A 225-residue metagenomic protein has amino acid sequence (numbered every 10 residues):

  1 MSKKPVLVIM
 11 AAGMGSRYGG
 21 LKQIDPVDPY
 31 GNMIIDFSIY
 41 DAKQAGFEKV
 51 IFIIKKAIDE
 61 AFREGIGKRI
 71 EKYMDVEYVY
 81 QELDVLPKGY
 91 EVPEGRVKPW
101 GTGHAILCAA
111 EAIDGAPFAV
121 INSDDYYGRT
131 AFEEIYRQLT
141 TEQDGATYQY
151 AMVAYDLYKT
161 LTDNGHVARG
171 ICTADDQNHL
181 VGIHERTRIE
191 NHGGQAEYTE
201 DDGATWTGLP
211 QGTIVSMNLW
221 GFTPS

Functional and structural regions predicted by a protein language model:
M1-G15, P29-N122, Y127-E134, T140-T141: Conserved N-terminal catalytic core of the sugar/cofactor nucleotidyltransferase
A11, S123, Y155-L157, P224: Residues immediately flanking
G15-G19, L161-T162: Short N-terminal binding/cap micro-motifs at the start of the first secondary-structure element
L21-Y30: Active-site mouth loops of central-metabolism enzymes
I24, V76-Y78, Y150-M152: Conserved beta-strand scaffold positions in the cores of enzyme catalytic domains, especially in NTP/NDP-utilizing
Y30, D175-N178, P224-S225: Short loop segments at secondary-structure junctions
I54, G221-F222: A conserved hydrophobic position in a structured secondary element of the catalytic/binding core that shapes
R129-N218: Conserved core of the sugar-phosphate nucleotidyltransferase
